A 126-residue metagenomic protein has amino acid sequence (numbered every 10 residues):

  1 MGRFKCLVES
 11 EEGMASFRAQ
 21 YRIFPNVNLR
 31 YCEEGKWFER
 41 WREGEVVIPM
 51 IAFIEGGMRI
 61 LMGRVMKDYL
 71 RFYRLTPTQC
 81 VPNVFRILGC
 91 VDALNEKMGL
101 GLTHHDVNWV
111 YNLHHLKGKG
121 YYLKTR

Functional and structural regions predicted by a protein language model:
M1-R126: Residue-register detector that marks a fixed positional context within folded domains
